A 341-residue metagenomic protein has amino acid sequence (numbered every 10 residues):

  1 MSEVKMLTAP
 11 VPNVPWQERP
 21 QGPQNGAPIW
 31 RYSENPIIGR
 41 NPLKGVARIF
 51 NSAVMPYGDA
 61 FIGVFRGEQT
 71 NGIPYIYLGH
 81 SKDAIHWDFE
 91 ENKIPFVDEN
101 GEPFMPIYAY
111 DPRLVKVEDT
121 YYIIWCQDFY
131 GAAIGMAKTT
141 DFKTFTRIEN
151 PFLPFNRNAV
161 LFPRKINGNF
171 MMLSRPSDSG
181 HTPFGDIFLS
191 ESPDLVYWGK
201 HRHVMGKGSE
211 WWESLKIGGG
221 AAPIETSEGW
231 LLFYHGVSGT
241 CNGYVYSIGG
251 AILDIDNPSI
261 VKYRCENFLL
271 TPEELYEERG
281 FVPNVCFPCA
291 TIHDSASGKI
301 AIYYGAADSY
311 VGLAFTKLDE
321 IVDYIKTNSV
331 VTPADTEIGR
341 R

Functional and structural regions predicted by a protein language model:
M1-I107, V115-L215, I224-N284, S295-K299 (+1 more regions): Beta-rich carbohydrate-recognition and catalytic domains
A221: Catalytic core of Fe(II)/2-oxoglutarate
C289, H293: C-terminal substrate/ligand-recognition segments
